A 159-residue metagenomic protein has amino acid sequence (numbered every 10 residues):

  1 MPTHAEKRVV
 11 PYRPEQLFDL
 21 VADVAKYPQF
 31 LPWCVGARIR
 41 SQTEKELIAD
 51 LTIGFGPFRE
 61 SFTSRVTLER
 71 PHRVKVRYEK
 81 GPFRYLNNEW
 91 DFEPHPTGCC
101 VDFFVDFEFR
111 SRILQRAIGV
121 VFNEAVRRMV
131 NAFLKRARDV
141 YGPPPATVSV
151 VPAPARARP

Functional and structural regions predicted by a protein language model:
M1-E44, T97, P143, V151-P159: Hydrophobic ligand-binding cavity/cleft-lining segments
T3-K7, E46-I48, S61-T63, R73 (+2 more regions): Intrinsic-disorder/low-complexity, polar/charged segments enriched in Ser/Thr/Lys/Arg/Asp/Glu/Gln
E6-R8, A37-I39, F62-T67, N87-P94 (+1 more regions): Hydrophobic/aromatic beta-strand elements that line small-molecule binding cavities or substrate pockets in beta-rich
P14, S41-K45, T67-P71, D91-C100: A short, structured loop/turn motif at beta-sheet edges
L17-V21, Y27, A49, V101-F103 (+1 more regions): Hydrophobic pocket/interface hotspot
R38-K80, A132, R136-D139, P144 (+1 more regions): Glycine-rich portal/gate segments that line the openings of hydrophobic small-molecule binding cavities
Y78-R128: Beta-strand/loop substructures that line and gate deep hydrophobic ligand-binding cavities in soluble
F109, I113-P154, R158: A conserved amphipathic terminal alpha-helix motif
